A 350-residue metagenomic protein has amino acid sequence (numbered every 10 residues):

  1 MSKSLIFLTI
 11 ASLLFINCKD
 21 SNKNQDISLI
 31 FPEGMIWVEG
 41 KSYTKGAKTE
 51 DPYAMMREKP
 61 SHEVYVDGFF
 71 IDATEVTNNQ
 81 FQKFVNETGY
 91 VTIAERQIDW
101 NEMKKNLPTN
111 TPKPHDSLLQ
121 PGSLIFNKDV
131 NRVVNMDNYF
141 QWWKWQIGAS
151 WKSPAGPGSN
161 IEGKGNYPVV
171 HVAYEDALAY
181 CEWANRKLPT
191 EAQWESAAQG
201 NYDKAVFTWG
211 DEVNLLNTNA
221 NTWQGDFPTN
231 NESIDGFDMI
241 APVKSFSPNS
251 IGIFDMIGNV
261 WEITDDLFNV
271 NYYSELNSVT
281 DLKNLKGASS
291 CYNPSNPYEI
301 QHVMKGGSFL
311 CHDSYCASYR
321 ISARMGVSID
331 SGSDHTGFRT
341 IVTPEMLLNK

Functional and structural regions predicted by a protein language model:
L5-L13: Sec-dependent N-terminal signal peptides
I16-N17: C-terminal motif of bacterial Sec signal peptides marking the signal peptidase cleavage site
N22-Q25, W37-V38, S42-T44, K48-E50 (+4 more regions): Functional-site microenvironments in short loops/helix caps that host divalent-cation chemistry
L29-P32, I36: GGW-centered surface loops in extracellular recognition modules
K48-D67, P157-N160: Short, conserved catalytic-motif segment at the N-terminal edge
F69, F84-I93, A184, L347: Short capping motifs at secondary-structure boundaries
A73, N78-V85, A173-A179, E195: Short, solvent-exposed alpha-helical surface patches in non-cytosolic proteins
D334-L348: Short, structured beta-strand segments at or near domain termini in extracellular proteins/domains
